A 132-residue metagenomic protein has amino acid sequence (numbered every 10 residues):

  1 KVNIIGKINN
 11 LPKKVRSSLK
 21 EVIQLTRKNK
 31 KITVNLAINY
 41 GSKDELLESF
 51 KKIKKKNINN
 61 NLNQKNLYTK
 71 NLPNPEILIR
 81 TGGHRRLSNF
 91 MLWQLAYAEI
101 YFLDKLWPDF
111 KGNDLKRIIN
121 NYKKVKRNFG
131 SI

Functional and structural regions predicted by a protein language model:
K1-I132: Flexible, compositionally biased loop and terminal segments
